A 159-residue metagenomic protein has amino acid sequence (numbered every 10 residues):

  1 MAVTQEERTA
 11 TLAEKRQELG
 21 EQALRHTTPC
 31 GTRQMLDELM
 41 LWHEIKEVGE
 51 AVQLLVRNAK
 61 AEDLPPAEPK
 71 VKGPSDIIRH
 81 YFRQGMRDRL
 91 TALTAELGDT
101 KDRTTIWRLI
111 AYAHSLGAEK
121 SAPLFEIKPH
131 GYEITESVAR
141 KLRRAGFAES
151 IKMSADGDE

Functional and structural regions predicted by a protein language model:
A2-R33, M40, A61-D88, T94 (+2 more regions): Short Lys/Arg-rich basic patches
L36-L39, E50-A51: A generic structured-segment signal
I45-V71, D99-I127: Short, basic amphipathic alpha-helical segments that act as recognition/interaction helices in nucleic-acid-binding
A92, G98, H114-A122, E126-E159: Extended, non-globular interaction scaffolds
